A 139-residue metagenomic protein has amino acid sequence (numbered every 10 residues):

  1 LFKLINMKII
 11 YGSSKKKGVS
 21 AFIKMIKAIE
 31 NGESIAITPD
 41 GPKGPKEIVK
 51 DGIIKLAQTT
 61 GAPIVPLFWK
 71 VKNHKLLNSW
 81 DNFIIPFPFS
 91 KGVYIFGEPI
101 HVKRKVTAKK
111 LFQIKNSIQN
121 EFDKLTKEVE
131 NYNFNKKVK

Functional and structural regions predicted by a protein language model:
L1-K24, T60, L76: Catalytic core of membrane glycerolipid acyltransferases/transacylases, capturing the structured, soluble-facing
G12, T38, P66-W69: Generic beta-sheet signal
K17, G44, V71-K72: Positions that flank functional sites
S20-M25, G52, K110: Short acidic active-site motifs
I26-L56, T60: Catalytic-site beta-strand/loop segments enriched in glycine and acidic/polar residues
E30, Q113-K139: Membrane-interfacial terminal anchoring regions of lipid-handling membrane enzymes
I48-A108: A cross-family acyltransferase "interaction/gating" segment
